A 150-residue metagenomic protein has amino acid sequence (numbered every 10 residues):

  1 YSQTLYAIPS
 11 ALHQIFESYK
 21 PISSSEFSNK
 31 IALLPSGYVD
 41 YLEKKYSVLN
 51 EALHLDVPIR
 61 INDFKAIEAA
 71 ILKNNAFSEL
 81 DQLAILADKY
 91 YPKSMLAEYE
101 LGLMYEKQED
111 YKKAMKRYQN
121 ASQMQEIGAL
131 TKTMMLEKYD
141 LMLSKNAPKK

Functional and structural regions predicted by a protein language model:
Y1-E43, S47-V57: C-terminal catalytic histidine-bearing segment of alpha/beta-hydrolase fold enzymes
P58, Y91-P92, E126: Short coil turns that delineate tetratricopeptide repeat
R60-I61, F77, M95-L96, A129-L130: Helix-start (N-cap) detector for alpha-helical repeat units in TPR-like alpha-solenoids, especially tetratricopeptide
D63-F64, E98, L136: TPR repeat positional signature
A69, L103-E106, E137-L141: Residue-level recognition of tetratricopeptide repeat
